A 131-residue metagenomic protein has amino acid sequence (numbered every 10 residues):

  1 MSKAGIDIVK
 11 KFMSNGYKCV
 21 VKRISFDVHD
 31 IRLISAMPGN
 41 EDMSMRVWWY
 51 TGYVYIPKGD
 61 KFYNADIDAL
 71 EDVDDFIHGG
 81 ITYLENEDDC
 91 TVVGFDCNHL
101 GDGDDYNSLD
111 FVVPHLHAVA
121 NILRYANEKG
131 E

Functional and structural regions predicted by a protein language model:
S2-E131: Catalytic phosphate/metal-binding cores of nucleic-acid and nucleotide-processing enzymes, i.e., regions that mediate
